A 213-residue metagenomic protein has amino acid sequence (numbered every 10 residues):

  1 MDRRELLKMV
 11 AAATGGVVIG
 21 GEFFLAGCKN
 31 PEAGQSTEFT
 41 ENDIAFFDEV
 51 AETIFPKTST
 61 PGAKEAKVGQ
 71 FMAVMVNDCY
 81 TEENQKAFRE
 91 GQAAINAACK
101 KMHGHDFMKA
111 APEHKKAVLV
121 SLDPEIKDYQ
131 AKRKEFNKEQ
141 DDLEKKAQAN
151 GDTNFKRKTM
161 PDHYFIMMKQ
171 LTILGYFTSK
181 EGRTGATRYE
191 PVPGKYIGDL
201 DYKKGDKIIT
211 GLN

Functional and structural regions predicted by a protein language model:
E5-A26, A111: N-terminal export signals
K29-N30: Bacterial signal peptide processing site
S36-I54: Post-signal peptide N-terminal segment of mature Sec-exported envelope proteins
F39-I44, G62-A63, T159-Y164: Structural motif
E49, K67-N213: Mature-region segments of soluble proteins
P56-G62: Short, solvent-exposed loop/turn elements at domain surfaces
